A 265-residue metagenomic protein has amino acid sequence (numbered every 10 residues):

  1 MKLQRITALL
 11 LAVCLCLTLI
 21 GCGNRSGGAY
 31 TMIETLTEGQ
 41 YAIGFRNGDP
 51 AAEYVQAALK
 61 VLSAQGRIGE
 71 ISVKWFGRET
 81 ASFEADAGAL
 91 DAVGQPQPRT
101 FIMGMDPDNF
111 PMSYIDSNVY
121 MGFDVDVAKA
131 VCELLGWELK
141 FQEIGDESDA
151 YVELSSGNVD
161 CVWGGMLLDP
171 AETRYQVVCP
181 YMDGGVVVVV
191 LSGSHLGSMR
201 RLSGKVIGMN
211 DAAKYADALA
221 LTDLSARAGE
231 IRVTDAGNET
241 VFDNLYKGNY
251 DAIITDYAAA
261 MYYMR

Functional and structural regions predicted by a protein language model:
M1-L10: Bacterial N-terminal signal peptides that target proteins for export
T18-G21: C-terminal motif of bacterial Sec signal peptides marking the signal peptidase cleavage site
G23, T35-A81, V125-L134, G193-Y215: Extended ligand-binding regions for polar small-molecule ligands
S26, M105-F110, S117-E133, M166 (+2 more regions): Bilobed "Venus flytrap"/periplasmic-binding protein-like clamshell domains and structurally analogous long
G27-T37, F45, K129, E133 (+1 more regions): Acidic, polar ligand-binding/catalytic clefts
A42, P111-I115, A171-E172: A short acidic, helix-capping loop that chelates divalent metal ions and anchors anionic groups
A51-R78, G88, G94-M166, I231-T234 (+1 more regions): Extracytoplasmic small-molecule ligand-binding "clamshell" domains of the periplasmic binding protein/Venus flytrap
N158, V206, N249: Conserved functional loop/turn residues at catalytic and ligand-binding sites
